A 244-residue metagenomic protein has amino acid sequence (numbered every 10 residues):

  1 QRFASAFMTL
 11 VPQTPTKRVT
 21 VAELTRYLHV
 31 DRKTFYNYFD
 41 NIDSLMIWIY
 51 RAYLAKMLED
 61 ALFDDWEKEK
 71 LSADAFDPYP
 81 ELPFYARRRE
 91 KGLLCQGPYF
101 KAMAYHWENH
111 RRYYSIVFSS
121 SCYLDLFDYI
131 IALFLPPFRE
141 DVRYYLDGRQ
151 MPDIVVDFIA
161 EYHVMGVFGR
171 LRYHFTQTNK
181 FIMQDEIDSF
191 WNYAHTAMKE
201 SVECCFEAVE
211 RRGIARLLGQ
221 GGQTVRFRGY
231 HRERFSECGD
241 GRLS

Functional and structural regions predicted by a protein language model:
Q1-M8, P12, K17-V21, H29 (+1 more regions): An amphipathic alpha-helix adjacent to DNA-recognition modules
S5, W48, A52, D128 (+6 more regions): Short, residue-level hotspots on alpha-helical faces of the histone-fold and other alpha-helical interaction modules
L10, K56-D60, D64, H110 (+4 more regions): A short secondary-structure junction motif
Q13, Y50-C95, Y114-I116: Amphipathic alpha-helical linker/stalk segments
R26: Alpha-helical residues within the helix-turn-helix
K68, R111-V117, Y145-G148, H174-T178: Secondary-structure edge/capping motif, primarily at the C-terminal ends of alpha-helices and the immediately following
P98-N109, S121-D147, D157-F168: Amphipathic alpha-helical packing segments from all-alpha helical-bundle domains
R139, R143, V164-S244: C-terminal peripheral helix-coil segments that are non-catalytic and often amphipathic
